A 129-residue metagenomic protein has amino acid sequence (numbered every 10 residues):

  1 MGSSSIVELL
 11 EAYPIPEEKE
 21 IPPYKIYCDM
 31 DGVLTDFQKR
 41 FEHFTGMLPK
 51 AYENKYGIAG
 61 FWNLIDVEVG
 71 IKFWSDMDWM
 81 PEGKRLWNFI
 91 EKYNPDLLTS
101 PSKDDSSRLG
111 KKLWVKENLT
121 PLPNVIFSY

Functional and structural regions predicted by a protein language model:
S5-E68: Active-site neighborhood of HAD-like aspartate-dependent phosphohydrolases
I15-E17, R85-L86, F127-Y129: Short, flexible, glycine/charge-rich loop motifs used to bind or transfer phosphoryl groups or to couple energy/partner
I21-P23, K92-N94, L122: A general structural motif
T45, I90, N118-L119: Hydrophobic, Leu/Ile/Phe/Ala-enriched alpha-helical segments that form helix-helix packing faces
N63-F73, D96-L97: Glycine-/proline-rich flexible loop or hinge segments
W74-D78, G83-K111, V115: Substrate-recognition element of Asp-dependent hydrolases with the DxDx(T/V) motif
N118-Y129: Donor nucleotide-activated moiety binding/catalytic core segment of transferases that use nucleotide-activated donors
